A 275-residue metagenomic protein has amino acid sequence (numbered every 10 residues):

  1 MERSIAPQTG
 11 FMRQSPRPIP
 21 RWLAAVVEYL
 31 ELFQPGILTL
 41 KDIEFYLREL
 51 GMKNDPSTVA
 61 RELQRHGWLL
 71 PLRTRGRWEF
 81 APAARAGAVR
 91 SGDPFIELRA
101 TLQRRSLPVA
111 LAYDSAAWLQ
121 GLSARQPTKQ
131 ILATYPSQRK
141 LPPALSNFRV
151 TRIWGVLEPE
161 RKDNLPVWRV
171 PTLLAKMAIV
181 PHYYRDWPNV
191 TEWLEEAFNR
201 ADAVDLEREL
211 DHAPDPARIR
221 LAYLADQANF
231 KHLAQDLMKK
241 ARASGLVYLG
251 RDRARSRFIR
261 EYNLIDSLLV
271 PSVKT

Functional and structural regions predicted by a protein language model:
E2, G10-R105, N199-V204, D211-D215 (+1 more regions): Short beta-edge/loop segments at beta->alpha junctions of small alpha/beta modules that act as binding/recognition
E2-R3, P7-Q8, G155-T275: Hydrophobic alpha-helical interaction segments
P16, V89-R90, N147, D163 (+1 more regions): N-proximal short alpha-helices
L38, T58, L111, R169-T172: Short, well-structured alpha-helical interface segments that form or flank functional binding sites
L40, R61-V156, E261-L264, P271: Short gly/ser-rich loop at a beta-strand->alpha-helix junction or flexible surface loop bordering the NTP-binding
R48, Q64, G121, I179-H182: Hydrophobic/aromatic-lined pockets within catalytic cores
K53-S57, Q126, L233-A234: Short, surface-exposed acidic
